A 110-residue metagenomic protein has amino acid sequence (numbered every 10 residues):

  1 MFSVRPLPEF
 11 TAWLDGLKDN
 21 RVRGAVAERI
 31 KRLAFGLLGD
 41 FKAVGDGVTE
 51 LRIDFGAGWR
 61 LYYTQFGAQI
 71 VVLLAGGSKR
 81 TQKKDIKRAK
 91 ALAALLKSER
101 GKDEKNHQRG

Functional and structural regions predicted by a protein language model:
M1-G58, F66-V71, S78-G110: Basic, Lys/Arg-enriched alpha-helical interface segments
